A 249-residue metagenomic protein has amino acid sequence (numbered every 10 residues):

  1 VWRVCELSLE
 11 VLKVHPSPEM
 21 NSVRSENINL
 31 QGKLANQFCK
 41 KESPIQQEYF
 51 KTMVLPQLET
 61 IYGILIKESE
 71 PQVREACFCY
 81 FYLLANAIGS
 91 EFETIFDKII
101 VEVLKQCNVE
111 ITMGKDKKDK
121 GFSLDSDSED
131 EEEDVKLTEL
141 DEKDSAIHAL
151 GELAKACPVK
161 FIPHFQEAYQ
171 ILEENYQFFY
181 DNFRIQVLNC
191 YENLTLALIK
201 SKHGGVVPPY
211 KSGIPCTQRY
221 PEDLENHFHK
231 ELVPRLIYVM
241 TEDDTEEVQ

Functional and structural regions predicted by a protein language model:
V1-Q249: Karyopherin-beta/Importin-beta family HEAT-repeat alpha-solenoid scaffold
